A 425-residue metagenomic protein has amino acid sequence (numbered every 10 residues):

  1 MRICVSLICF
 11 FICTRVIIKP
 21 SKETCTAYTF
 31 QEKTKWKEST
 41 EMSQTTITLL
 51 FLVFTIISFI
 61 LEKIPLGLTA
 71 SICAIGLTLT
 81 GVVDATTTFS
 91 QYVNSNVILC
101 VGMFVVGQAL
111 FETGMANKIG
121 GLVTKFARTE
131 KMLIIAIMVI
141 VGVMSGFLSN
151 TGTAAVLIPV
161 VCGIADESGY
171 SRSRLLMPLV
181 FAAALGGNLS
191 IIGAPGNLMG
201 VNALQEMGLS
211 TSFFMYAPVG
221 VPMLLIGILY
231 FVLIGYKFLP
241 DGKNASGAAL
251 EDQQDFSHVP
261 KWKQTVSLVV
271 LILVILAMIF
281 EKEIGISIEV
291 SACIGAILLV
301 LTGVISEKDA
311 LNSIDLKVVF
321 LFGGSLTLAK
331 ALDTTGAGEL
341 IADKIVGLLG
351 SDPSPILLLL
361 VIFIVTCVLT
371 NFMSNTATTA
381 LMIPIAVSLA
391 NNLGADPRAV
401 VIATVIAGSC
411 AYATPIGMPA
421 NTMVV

Functional and structural regions predicted by a protein language model:
S6, F10, T14, K35-V101 (+3 more regions): Hydrophobic transmembrane alpha-helices of multi-pass small-molecule transporters
K22, Y28-E41: Short, Lys/Arg-enriched N-terminal segments with co-localized hydrophobic residues within the first ~10-30 amino acids
I47, M132, E167-F181, G187-M199 (+3 more regions): Juxtamembrane and boundary regions of transmembrane helices in multi-pass small-molecule transporters and channels
T55-I64, I140-S149, F181-I192, A277-E283 (+2 more regions): Transmembrane alpha-helix interface/packing and boundary motifs in multi-pass membrane proteins, characterized by
L68, I75, L79-S173, S313-V318 (+1 more regions): Membrane-embedded alpha-helical segments and adjacent helix-loop junctions characteristic of multi-pass solute
L68-C73, N150-L157, M177-P178, L189-G193 (+3 more regions): Hydrophobic alpha-helical membrane segments of integral membrane proteins
A85, K131, R172, F213 (+3 more regions): Alpha-helix N-cap/start motif
